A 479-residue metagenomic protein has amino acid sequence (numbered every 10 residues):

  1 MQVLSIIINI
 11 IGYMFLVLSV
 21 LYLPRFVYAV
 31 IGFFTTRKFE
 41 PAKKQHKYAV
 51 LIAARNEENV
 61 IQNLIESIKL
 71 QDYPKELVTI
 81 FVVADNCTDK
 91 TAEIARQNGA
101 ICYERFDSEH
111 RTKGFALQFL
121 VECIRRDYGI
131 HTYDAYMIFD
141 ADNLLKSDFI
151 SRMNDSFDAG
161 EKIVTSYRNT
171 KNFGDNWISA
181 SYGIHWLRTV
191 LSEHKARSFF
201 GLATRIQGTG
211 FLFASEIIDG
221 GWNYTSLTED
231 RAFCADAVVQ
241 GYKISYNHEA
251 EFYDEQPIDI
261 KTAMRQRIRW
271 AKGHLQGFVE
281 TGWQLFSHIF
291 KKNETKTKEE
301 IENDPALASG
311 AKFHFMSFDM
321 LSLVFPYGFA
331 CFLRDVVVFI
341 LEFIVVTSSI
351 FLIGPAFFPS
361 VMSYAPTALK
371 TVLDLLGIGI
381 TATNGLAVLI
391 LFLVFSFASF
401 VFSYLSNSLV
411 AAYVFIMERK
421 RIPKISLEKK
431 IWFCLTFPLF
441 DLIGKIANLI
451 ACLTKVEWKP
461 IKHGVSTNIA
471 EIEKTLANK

Functional and structural regions predicted by a protein language model:
M1-S67: N-proximal low-complexity "stem/linker" segments adjacent to membrane-targeting elements
Y28-R37, P41-H46, S287-A311, F315 (+1 more regions): Juxtamembrane C-terminal module of membrane proteins
H46-A49, T79, A232: Cell-envelope/extracellular polymer assembly enzymes that use nucleotide-activated donors
Q62, D89-R96, E104, D148: Acidic helix N-cap motif at the loop->helix transition within catalytic regions of sugar-transfer enzymes
E66-L77: Short, acidic, metal-binding catalytic loop of nucleotide-sugar glycosyltransferases
A84-A92, D107-E109, L144: A conserved acidic beta->alpha catalytic loop
K90, F139-S156: Acidic donor-binding/catalytic loop of UDP-sugar-dependent glycosyltransferases, especially processive GT2
F106, R111-Y128, D148-L227, V238 (+2 more regions): Long helical/loop segments within the catalytic core of UDP-sugar-dependent glycosyltransferases, especially the large
